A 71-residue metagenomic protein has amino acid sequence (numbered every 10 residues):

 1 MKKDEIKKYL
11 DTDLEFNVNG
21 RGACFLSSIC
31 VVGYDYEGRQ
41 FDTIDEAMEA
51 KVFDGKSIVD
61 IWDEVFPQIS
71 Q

Functional and structural regions predicted by a protein language model:
M1-N17: Negatively charged, low-complexity tracts enriched in Asp/Glu with abundant Ser/Thr
L14, R21-V59: Acidic, low-complexity, intrinsically disordered interaction modules
D60-V65: Short, mixed-charge low-complexity intrinsically disordered segments
P67-Q71: Short acidic DE-rich linear segments
